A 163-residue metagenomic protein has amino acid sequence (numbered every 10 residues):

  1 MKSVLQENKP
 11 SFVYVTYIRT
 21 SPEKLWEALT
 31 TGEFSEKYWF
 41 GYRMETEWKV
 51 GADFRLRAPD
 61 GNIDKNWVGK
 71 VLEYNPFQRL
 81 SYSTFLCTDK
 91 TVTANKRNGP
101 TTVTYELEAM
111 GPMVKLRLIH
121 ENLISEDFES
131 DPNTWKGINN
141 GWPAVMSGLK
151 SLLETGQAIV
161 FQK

Functional and structural regions predicted by a protein language model:
M1-M44, V50: Hydrophobic ligand-binding cavity/cleft-lining segments
Q6-N8, G61-K65, N95-G99, T134: A generic structural micro-feature
T16, W67-E73, P100-E108: Hydrophobic/aromatic beta-strand elements that line small-molecule binding cavities or substrate pockets in beta-rich
P22-K24, L72-R79, E106-K115: A short, structured loop/turn motif at beta-sheet edges
L25-W26, S35, F54, V71 (+4 more regions): Hydrophobic pocket/interface hotspot
T46-K90, A94: Glycine-rich portal/gate segments that line the openings of hydrophobic small-molecule binding cavities
T91-N140: Beta-strand/loop substructures that line and gate deep hydrophobic ligand-binding cavities in soluble
S151-K163: Short, highly charged C-terminal tails/helix-capping segments
